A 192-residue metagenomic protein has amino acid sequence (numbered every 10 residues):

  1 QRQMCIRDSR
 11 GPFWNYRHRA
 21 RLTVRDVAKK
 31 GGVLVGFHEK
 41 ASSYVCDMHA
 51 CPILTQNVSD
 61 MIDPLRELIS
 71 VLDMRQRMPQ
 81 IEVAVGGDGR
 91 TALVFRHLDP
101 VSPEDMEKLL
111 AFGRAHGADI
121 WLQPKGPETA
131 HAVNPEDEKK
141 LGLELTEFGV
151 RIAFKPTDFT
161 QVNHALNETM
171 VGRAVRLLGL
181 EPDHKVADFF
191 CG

Functional and structural regions predicted by a protein language model:
Q1-Q3, R7-G192: Accessory RNA-recognition modules of RNA-modification enzymes
